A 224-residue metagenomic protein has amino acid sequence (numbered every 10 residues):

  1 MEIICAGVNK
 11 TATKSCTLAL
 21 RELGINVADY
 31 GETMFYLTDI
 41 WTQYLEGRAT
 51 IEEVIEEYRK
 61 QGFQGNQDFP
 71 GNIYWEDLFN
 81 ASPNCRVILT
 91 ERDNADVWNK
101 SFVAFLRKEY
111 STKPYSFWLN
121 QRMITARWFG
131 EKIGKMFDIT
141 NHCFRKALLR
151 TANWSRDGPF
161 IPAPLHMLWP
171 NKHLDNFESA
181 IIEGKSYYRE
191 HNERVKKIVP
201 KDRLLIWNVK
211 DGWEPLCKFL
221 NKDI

Functional and structural regions predicted by a protein language model:
M1-S111: PAPS-dependent sulfotransferase catalytic domain
N9, Q67-G71, I181-Y188, L205-V209: Aromatic-acidic/polar surface patches that form glycan- and anion
S15, A19, D77, Y187-I198 (+2 more regions): Amphipathic alpha-helical segments that form well-ordered structural scaffolds and often line/cohere around active
R21-N26, E32, W75-A180, K222: PAPS-dependent sulfotransferase catalytic domain
I40, E53-V54, V97, I124 (+3 more regions): Exposed alpha-helical structural elements
G47, A163-M167, K185-R189: Short hydrophobic/aromatic-rich motifs at helix boundaries and adjacent loops
E53-I55, N171-L174, N192-E193: A short alpha-helix capping/helix-coil boundary motif
D93, E178-G184, I198-P215, F219: Phosphate-binding beta-loop-alpha motif at adenosine-nucleotide cofactor sites
